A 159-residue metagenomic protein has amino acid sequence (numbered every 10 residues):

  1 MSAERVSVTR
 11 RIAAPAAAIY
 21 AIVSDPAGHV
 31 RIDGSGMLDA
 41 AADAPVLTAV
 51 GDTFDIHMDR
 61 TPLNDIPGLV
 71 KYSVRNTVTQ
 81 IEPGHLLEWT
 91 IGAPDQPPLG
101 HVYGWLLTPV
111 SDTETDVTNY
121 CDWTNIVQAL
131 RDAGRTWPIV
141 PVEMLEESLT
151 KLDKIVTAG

Functional and structural regions predicted by a protein language model:
M1-T53: Hydrophobic ligand-binding cavity/cleft-lining segments
R5-S7, V70-R75, P98-G104: Short, surface-exposed coil-to-beta transition loops
T9-A13, T77, E88, L106: Generic structural detector for well-ordered beta-strands
A14, R60-P62, W123-N125: Beta-strand elements of well-folded, non-transmembrane domains
A18-V23, H29, F54-I56, V78 (+3 more regions): Hydrophobic pocket/interface hotspot
A41-G92, K154-G159: Glycine-rich portal/gate segments that line the openings of hydrophobic small-molecule binding cavities
E88-E147: Beta-strand/loop substructures that line and gate deep hydrophobic ligand-binding cavities in soluble
L145-T157: Short amphipathic alpha-helical signal-transduction/dimerization elements
